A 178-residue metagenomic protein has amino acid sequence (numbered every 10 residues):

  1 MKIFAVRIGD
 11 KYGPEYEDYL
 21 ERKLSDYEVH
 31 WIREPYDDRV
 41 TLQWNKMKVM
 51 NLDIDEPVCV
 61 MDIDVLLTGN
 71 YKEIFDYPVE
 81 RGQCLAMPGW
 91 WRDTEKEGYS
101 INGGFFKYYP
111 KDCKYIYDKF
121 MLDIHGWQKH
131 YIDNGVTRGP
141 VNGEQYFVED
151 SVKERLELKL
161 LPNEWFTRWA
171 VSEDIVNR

Functional and structural regions predicted by a protein language model:
M1-Q43, I54-D55, P110-K111: N-terminal anchoring/stem segment of glycosyltransferases
F4, H30, C59-M61, L85-A86 (+2 more regions): Hydrophobic/aromatic beta-strand patches that form the interior of the parallel beta-sheet core in alpha/beta enzyme
I8-K11, P35-D37, V65-L67, W90-D93 (+3 more regions): Short, solvent-exposed loop/turn segments at secondary-structure junctions
D18, W44, K48, N142-D150: A structural signal for well-ordered alpha-helical segments within the folded catalytic domains of diverse enzymes
L24-E28, D53-P57, E80-Q83, K153-E157: Short glycine/proline-enriched coil/turn segments at helix->beta-strand junctions
V29-Y36, A86-G89, T137-R138, G143 (+1 more regions): A generic structural motif
L42-S100, F106-K111: GT-A fold catalytic core of metal-dependent nucleotide-sugar glycosyltransferases, centered on the diacidic
Y109-R178: Catalytic core and acceptor-binding pocket of nucleotide-sugar-dependent glycosyltransferases
